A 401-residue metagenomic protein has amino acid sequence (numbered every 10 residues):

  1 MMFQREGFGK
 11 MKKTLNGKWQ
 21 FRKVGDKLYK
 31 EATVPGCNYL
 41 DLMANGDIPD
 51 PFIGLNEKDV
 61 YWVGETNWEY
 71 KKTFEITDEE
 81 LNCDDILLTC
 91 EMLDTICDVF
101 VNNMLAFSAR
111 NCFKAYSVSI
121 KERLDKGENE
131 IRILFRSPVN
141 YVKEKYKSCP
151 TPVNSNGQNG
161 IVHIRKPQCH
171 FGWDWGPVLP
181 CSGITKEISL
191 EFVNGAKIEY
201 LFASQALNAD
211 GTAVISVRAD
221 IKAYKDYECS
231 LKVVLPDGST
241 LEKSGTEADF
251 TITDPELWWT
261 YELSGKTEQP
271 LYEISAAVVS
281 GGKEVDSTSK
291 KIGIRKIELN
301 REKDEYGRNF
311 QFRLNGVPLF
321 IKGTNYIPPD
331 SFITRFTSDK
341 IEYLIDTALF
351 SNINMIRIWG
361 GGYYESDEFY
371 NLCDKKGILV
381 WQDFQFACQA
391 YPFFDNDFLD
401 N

Functional and structural regions predicted by a protein language model:
M1-I356, Y364, K375: Secreted/periplasmic carbohydrate-active enzymes, especially glycoside hydrolases
M355-D400: Aromatic-lined substrate-binding rim segments of carbohydrate-active enzymes
